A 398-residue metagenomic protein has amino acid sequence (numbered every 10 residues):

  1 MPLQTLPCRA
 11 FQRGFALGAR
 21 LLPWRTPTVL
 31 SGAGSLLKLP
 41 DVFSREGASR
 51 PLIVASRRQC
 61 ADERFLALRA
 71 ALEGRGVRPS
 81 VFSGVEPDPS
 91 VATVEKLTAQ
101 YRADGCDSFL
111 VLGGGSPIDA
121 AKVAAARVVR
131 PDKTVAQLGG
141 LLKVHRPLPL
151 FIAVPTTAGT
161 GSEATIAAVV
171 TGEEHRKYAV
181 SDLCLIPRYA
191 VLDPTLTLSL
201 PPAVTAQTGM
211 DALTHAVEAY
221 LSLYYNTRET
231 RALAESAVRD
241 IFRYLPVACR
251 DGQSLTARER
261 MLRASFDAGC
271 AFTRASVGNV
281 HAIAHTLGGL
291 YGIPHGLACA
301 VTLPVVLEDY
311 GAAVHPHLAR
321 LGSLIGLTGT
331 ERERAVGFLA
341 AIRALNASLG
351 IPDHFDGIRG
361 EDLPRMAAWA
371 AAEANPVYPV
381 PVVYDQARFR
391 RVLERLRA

Functional and structural regions predicted by a protein language model:
P2-L3, P7-C8, T328-A398: C-terminal charged capping/lid subdomain of soluble metabolic enzymes
P2-S108: ATP/NTP phosphate-donor binding region
L36-L39, A61-R64, V91-V94, S116-A121 (+3 more regions): Short glycine/serine/threonine-rich phosphate/pyrophosphate-binding segments that cradle anionic phosphate groups
A92-T195: Glycine/threonine-rich beta-strand-loop-alpha-helix active-site module that forms ligand/phosphate-binding
G159, F266-C299, A374-V377: Glycine-rich phosphate/pyrophosphate-binding beta-alpha loops
A167-A275: Carboxylate- and glycine-rich phosphate/diphosphate-binding segment that chelates Mg2+/Mn2+
I293-D353: Active-site pocket-lining segment
